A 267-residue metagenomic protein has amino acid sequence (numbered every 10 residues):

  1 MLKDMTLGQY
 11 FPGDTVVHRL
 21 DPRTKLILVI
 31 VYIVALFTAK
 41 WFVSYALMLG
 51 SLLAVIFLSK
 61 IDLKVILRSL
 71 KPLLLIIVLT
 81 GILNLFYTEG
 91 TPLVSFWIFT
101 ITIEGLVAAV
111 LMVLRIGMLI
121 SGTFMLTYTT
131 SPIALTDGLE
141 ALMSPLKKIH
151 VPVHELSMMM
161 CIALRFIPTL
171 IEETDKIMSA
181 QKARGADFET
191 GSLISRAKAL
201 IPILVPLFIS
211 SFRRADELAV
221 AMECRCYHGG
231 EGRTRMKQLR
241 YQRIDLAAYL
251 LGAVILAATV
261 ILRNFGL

Functional and structural regions predicted by a protein language model:
M1-S44, M48-L53, F57-S59, S144 (+4 more regions): Transmembrane alpha-helix interface motif
G50-F57, L70-V78: Small-residue-enriched core segments of transmembrane alpha-helices in multipass membrane transport and channel
D62-L70: Interfacial helix-loop-helix linkers and transmembrane-helix boundary segments in multi-pass membrane proteins
S69-I77, V113, G117, L207 (+3 more regions): Loop-to-transmembrane-helix entry motif
L73-A186: Juxtamembrane/interface alpha-helical elements of multi-pass membrane proteins
